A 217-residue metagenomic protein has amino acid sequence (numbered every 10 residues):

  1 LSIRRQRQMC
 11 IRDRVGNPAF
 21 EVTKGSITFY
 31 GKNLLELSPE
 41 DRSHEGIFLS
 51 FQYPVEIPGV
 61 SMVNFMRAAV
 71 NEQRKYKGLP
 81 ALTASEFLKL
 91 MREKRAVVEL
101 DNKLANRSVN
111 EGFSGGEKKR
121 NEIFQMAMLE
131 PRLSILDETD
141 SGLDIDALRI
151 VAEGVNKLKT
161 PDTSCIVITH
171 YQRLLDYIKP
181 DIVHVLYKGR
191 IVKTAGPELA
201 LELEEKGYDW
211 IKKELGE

Functional and structural regions predicted by a protein language model:
L1-R7, I11: Single conserved hydrophobic/aromatic residue that forms the stacking wall/gate of nucleotide- or nucleobase-binding
G16, S26-R42, N110: ABC ATPase NBD Q-loop/coupling interface
E45, V55-R132: ABC-family P-loop ATPase nucleotide-binding domains
I135-T139, D146: Walker B catalytic motif
L148-P161: Helical segment within the ABC ATPase nucleotide-binding domain
D162-H170: Conserved H-loop
Y171-I178: Conserved H-loop
I182, L186, R190-K213: Conserved beta-strand-loop-alpha-helix hinge in the C-terminal portion of ABC ATPase nucleotide-binding domains
